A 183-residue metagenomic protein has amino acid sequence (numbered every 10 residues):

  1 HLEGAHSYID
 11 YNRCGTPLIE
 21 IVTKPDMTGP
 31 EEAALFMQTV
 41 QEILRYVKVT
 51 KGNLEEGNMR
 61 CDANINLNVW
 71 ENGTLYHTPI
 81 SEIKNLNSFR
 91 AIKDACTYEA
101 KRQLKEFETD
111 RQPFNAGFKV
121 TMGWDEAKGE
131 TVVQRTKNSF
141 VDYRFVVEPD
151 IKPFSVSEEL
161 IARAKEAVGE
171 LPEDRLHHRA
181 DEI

Functional and structural regions predicted by a protein language model:
H1: Short, His- and charge-rich active-site/binding loops that engage polyanionic ligands
G4, Y8-I183: Charged, compositionally biased, marginally structured helical/coil segments
